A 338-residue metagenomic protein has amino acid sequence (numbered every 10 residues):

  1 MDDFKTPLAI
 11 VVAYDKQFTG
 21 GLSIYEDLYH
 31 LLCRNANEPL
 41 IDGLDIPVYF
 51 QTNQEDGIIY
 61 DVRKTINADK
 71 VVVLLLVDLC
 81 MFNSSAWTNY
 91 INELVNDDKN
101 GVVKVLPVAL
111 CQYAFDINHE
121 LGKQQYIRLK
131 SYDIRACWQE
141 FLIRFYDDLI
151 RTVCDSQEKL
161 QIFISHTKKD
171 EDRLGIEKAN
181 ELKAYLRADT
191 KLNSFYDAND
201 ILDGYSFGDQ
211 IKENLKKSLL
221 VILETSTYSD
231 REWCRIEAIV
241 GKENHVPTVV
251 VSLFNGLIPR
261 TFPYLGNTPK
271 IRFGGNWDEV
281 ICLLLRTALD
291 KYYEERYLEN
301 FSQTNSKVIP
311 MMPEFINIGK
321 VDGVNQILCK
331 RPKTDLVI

Functional and structural regions predicted by a protein language model:
M1-L75, W87-T88, L94-G101, L110-I117 (+4 more regions): Conserved N-terminal substructure of TIR/SEFIR domains
L79-S84, D170, D200-Y205, T225-W233: Acidic, metal-coordinating catalytic cores used for nucleic-acid/nucleotide bond scission and strand-transfer chemistry
M81-S85, A114-E120, R231-E232, L257-P263: Switch/connector loops and helix/strand junctions flanking conserved nucleotide-binding motifs in nucleotide-processing
V105-V108, V251: VWA/integrin I-like adhesion module and closely mimicked acidic/polar interface patches used
D209-K212, E237-A238, R260-T268: Short low-complexity, flexible loop/linker segments enriched in glycine and/or proline with clustered acidic
S226, A238, T248-F254: Catalytic core segments in nucleotide and nucleic-acid processing enzymes
N267-D278: Acidic, Ser/Thr-rich peripheral helices and adjacent loops at domain boundaries
W277-L283, T287: Eukaryotic low-complexity regulatory regions with PEST-like composition
